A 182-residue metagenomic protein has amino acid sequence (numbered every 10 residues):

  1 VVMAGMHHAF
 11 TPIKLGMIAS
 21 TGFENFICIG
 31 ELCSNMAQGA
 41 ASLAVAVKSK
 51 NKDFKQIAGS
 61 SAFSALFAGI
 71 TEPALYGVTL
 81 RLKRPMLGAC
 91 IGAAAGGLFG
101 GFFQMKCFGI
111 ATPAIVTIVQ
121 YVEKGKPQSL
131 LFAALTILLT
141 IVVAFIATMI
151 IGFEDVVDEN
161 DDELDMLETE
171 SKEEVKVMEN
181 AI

Functional and structural regions predicted by a protein language model:
V1-I57, V119-V122: Membrane-interfacial helix-loop connectors
G16-M17, V45, D53, S61 (+1 more regions): Transmembrane alpha-helical segments and their short flanking loops that form helix-hairpins/helix-helix interfaces
A62-L66: Membrane-proximal soluble regions of multi-pass membrane proteins
